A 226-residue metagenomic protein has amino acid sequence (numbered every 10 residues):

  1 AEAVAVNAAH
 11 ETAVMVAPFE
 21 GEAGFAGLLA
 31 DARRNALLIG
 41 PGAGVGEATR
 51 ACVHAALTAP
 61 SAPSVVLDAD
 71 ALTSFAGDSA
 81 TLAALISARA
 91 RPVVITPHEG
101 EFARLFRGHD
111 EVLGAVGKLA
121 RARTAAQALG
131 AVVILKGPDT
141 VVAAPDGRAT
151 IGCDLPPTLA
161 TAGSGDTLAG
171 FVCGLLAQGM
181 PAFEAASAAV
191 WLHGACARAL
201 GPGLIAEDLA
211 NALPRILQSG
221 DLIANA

Functional and structural regions predicted by a protein language model:
A1-D154, L222-A226: Glycine-rich phosphate/dinucleotide-binding loop and adjoining beta-alpha-beta core of small-molecule
H10, A195-A226: Charged C-terminal helix
A36, G40-G42, T161, A169 (+4 more regions): Alpha-helical transmembrane segments in multi-pass membrane proteins
G42-G46, D139, G165-L168, V172 (+1 more regions): Gly/Ser/Thr-rich beta-alpha loop segments that engage phosphate groups in nucleotides
R104-R107, T161-L192: Short, small-residue alpha-helix embedded
D110, A177, R198-G201: Amphipathic alpha-helical interaction elements
K118-A126, A182-A195, A206-P214: Short, well-structured alpha-helical segments that form the helix of a local strand-helix-strand
I151-G163: Short pre-catalytic strand/loop immediately N-terminal to key active-site residues, enriched for Gly-Thr
